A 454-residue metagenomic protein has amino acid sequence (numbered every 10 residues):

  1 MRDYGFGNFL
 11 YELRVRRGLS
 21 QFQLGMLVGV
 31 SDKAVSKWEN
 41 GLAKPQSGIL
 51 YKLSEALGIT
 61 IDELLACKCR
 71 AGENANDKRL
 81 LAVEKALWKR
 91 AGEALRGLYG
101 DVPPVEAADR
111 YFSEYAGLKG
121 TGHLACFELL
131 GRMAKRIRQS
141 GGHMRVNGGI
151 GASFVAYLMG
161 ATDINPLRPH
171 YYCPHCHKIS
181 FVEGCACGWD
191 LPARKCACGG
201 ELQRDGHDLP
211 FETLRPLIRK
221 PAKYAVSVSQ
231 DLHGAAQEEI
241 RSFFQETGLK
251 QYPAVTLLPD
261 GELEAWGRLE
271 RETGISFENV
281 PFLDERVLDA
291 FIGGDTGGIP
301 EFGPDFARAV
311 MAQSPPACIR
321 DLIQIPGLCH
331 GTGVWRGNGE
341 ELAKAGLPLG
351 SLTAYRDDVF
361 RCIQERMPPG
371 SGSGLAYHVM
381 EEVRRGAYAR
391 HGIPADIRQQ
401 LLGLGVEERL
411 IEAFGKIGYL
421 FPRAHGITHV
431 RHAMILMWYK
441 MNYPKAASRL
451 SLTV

Functional and structural regions predicted by a protein language model:
M1-R16: A short, Lys/Arg-rich alpha-helix, primarily the initiator
N8, G18-L19, P45-G48: Residue-level signal for the short linker/turn that defines the boundary of a DNA-recognition helix
Y11, F22, Y51: Residues within the helices of the helix-turn-helix
V15, M26, E55: Alpha-helical residues within the helix-turn-helix
G18-K37: Short alpha-helical DNA-recognition segment
Q46-E63: DNA major-groove recognition helix of helix-turn-helix/homeodomain DNA-binding modules
E63-G72: Short amphipathic recognition helices of helix-turn-helix/homeodomain-type DNA-binding modules
E73-V454: Noncatalytic, beta-rich nucleic-acid-contacting surfaces in large DNA/RNA-processing enzymes
